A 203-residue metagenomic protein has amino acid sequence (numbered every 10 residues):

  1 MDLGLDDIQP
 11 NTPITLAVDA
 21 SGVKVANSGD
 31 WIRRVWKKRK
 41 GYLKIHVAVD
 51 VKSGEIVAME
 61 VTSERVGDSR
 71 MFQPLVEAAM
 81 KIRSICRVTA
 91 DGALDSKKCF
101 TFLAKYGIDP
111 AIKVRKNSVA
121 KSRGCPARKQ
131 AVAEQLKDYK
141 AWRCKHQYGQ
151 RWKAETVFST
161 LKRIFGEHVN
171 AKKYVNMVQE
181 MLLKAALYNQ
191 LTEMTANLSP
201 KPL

Functional and structural regions predicted by a protein language model:
M1-D109, K113-R115, A120, E180-A185 (+1 more regions): Polybasic low-complexity intrinsically disordered regions
Q9, Q73, Q130, Q135 (+3 more regions): Residue-identity detector for glutamine
G92-R163: Helix-centered, glycine/charged polyanion-binding patches within enzymatic domains that contact phosphate-containing
K140-L203: Basic, amphipathic alpha-helical segments enriched in Lys/Arg and hydrophobic/aromatic residues
